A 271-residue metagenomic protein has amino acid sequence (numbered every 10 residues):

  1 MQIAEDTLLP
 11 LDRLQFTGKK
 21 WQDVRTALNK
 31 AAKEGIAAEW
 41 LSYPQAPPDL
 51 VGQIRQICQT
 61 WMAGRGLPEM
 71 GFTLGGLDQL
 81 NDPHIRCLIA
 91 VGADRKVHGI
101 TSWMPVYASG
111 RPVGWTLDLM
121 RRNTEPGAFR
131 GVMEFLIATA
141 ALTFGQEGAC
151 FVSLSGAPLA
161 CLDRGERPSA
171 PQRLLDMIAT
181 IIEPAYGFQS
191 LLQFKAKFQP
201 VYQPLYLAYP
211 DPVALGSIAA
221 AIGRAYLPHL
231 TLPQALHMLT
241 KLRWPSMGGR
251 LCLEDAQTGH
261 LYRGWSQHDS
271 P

Functional and structural regions predicted by a protein language model:
M1-P171, I181-Q199, Q203-C252: A conserved beta-strand-loop-helix scaffold within acyl/acetyltransferase catalytic domains
A4, G259, G264-W265: Non-catalytic peripheral regions of nucleotide-handling enzymes
D176-T180: Short beta-alpha connecting loops at secondary-structure transitions that line or flank enzyme active sites
Q267-S270: Short, intrinsically disordered C-terminal tails of secreted or membrane-associated proteins
